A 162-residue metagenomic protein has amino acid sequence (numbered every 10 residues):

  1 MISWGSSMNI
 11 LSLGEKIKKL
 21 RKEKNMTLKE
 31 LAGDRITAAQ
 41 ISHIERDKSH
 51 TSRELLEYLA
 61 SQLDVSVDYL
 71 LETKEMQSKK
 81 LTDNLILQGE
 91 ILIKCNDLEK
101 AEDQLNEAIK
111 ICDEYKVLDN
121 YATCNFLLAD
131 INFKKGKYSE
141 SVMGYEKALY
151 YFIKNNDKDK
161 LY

Functional and structural regions predicted by a protein language model:
M1-E23: A short, Lys/Arg-rich alpha-helix, primarily the initiator
K24-I44: Short alpha-helical DNA-recognition segment
E54-Y69: DNA major-groove recognition helix of helix-turn-helix/homeodomain DNA-binding modules
K79, D119, K158-Y162: Residue signature of alpha-solenoid helical repeat architecture, marking inter-repeat boundaries and helix-start
N106-K116, E146-D157: Amphipathic alpha-helical segments of tetratricopeptide repeats
